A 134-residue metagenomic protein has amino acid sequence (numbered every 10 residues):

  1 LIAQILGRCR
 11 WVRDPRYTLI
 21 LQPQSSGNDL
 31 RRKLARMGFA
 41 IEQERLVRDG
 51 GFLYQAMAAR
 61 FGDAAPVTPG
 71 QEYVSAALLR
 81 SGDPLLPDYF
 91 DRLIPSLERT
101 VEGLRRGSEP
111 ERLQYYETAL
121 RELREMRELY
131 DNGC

Functional and structural regions predicted by a protein language model:
L1-G50: S-adenosylmethionine
L1-I5, L30, Q55, L86 (+1 more regions): Amphipathic alpha-helical interface surfaces
P15, F52-Q55, T68, Y73: A generic structural signal for well-ordered coil/turn residues at beta-strand boundaries that shape enzyme active-site
A40-A56, G107-T118: A broadly tuned preference for mixed-charge, low-complexity surface segments
A56-A64: Conserved beta strand-loop-helix elements of the APE1-like EEP
D63-C134: An accessory alpha-helical subdomain
